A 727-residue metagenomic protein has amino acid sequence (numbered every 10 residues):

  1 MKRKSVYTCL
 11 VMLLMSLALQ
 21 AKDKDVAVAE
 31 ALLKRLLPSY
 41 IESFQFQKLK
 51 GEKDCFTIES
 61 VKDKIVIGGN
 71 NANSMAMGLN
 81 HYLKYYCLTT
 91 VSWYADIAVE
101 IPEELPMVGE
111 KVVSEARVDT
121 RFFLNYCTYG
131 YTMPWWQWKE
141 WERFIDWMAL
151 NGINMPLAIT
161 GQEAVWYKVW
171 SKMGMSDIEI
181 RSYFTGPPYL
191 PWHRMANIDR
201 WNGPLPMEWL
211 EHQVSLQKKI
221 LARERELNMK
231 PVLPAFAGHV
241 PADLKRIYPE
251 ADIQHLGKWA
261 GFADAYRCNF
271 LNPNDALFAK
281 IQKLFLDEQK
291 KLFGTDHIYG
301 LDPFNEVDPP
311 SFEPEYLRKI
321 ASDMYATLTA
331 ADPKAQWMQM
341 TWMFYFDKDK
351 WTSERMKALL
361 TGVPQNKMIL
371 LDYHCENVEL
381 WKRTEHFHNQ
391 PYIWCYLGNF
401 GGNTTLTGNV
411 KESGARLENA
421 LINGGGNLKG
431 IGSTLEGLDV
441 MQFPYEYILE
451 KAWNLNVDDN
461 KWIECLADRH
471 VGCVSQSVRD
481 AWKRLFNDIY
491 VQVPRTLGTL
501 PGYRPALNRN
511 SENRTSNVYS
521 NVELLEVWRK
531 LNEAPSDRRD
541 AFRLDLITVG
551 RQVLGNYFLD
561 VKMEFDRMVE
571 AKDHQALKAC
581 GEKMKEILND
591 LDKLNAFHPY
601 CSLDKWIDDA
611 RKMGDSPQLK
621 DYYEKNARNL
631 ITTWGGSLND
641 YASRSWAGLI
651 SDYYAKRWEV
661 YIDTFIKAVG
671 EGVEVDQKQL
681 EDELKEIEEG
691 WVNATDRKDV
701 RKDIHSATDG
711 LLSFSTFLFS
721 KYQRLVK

Functional and structural regions predicted by a protein language model:
M1-T8: Bacterial N-terminal signal peptides that target proteins for export
M12-Q20: Hydrophobic h-region of N-terminal signal peptides that target proteins for export in Gram-negative bacteria
A21-V118: Contiguous, structured surface segment used for ligand recognition
I41, T89-T90, D96-L105, L124-T128 (+10 more regions): Catalytic-core regions of glycoside hydrolase
K64-G69, G130-P134, M207, F312-E313: Second-shell loop/turn segments in exported
V118-Q137, M148: Active-site-adjacent substrate/metal-binding segments within catalytic domains of carbohydrate-active enzymes
R514-P535, I547-E570: C-terminal substrate/ligand-recognition segments
V561, D566, L577-K727: C-terminal amphipathic alpha-helical interaction region
